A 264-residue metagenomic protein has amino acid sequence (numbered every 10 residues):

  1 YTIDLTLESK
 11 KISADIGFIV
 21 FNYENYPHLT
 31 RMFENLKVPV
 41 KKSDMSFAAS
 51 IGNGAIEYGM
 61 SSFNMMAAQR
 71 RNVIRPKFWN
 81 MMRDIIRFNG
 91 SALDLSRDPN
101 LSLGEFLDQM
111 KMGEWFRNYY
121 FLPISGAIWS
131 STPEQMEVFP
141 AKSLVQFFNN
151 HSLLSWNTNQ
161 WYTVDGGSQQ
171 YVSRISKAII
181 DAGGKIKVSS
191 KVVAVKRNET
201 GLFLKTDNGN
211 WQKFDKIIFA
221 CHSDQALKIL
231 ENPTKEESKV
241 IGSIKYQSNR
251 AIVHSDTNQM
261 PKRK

Functional and structural regions predicted by a protein language model:
Y1-E8: Glycine-rich FAD pyrophosphate-binding loop
S9-F18, W156-Q160: Glycine-/proline-rich flexible loop or hinge segments
K11-D15, N22-A141, V145: Mobile amphipathic helical/loop "lid" adjacent to a hydrophobic cofactor/ligand pocket
F18, S46, N249-A251: Short hydrophobic/aromatic beta-strand or adjacent loop that forms the aromatic wall/cage of a ligand/substrate-binding
Y26-P27, L101, G166-S173, D224: A structural signal for well-ordered alpha-helical segments within the folded catalytic domains of diverse enzymes
F33, L107, S125, I175 (+3 more regions): A residue-level signal for conserved active-site and pocket-lining positions in enzyme catalytic cores
Q146-T206: Helical element adjacent to the flavin cofactor pocket in flavoenzyme catalytic cores
S190-K264: Mid-domain catalytic core of redox enzymes that form a hydrophobic substrate pocket/lid adjacent to a catalytic redox
